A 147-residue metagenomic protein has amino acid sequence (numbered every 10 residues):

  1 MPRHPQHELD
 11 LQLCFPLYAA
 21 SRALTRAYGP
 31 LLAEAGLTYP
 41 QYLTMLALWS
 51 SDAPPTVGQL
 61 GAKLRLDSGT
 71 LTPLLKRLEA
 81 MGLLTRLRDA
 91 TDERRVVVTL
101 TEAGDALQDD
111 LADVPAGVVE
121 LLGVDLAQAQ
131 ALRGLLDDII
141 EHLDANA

Functional and structural regions predicted by a protein language model:
M1-A35, Q130, E141: N-terminal leader segment of winged-helix/HTH proteins
M1-P5, E102, V124-A147: C-terminal regulatory/oligomerization modules of transcriptional regulators
F15, R22, R26-D67: N-terminal helix-turn-helix DNA-binding core of bacterial DNA-binding proteins
A20, L24-A27, L64, L107-D125 (+1 more regions): Alpha-helical linker/hinge and terminal dimerization helices associated with HTH transcriptional regulators
E34, S50, R77, T85 (+4 more regions): Conserved amphipathic alpha-helical interaction elements at protein-protein interfaces in regulatory, energy-coupling
V57-G58, G69, K76, V96: Residues within helix-turn-helix
K76-G134: Charged, amphipathic alpha-helical coiled-coil/dimerization segments
